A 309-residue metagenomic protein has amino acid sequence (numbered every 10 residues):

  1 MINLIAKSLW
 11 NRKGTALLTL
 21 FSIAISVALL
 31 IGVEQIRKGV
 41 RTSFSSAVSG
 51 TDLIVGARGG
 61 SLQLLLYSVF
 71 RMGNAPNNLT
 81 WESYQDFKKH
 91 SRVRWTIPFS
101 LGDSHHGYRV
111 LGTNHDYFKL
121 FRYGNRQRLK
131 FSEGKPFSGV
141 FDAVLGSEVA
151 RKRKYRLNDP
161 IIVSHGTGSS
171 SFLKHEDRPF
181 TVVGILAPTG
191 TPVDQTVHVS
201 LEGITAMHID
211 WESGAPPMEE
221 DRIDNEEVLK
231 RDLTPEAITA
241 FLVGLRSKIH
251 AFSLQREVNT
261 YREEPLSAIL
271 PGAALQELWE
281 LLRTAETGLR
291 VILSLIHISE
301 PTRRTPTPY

Functional and structural regions predicted by a protein language model:
M1-W10: A short amphipathic helical element positioned immediately N-terminal to and/or at the very start of a transmembrane
R12-A16, A47, L275-L295: Loop-to-transmembrane-helix entry motif
G14-G39: Short, strongly hydrophobic transmembrane alpha-helices
G32-K119, K135-G139, K230, L254 (+2 more regions): Hydrophobic, regular-secondary-structure patches
S104-H115, G124-P216: Hydrophobic secondary-structure segments that place a key small or acidic residue at a functional site
K174-T181, I185-E286: Mechanotransmission and gating elements of multispan inner-membrane complexes involved in transport and envelope
I296-Y309: Residue-level detector of conserved catalytic or cofactor/ligand-binding positions in enzyme active sites
